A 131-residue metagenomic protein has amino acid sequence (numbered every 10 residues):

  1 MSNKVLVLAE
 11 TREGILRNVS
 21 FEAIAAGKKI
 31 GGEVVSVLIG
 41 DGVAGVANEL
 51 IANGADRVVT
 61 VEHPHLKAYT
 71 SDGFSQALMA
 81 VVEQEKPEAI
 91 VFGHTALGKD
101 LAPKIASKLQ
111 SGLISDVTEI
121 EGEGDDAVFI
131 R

Functional and structural regions predicted by a protein language model:
M1-R131: N-terminal glycine-rich FAD/FM-binding segment characteristic of electron-transfer flavoproteins
